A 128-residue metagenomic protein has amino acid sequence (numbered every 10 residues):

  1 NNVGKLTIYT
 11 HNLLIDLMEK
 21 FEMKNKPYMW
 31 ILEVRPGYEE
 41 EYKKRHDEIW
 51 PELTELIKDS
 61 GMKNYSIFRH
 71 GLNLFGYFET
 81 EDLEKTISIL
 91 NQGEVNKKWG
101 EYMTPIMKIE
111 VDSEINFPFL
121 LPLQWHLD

Functional and structural regions predicted by a protein language model:
N1-T10: Extreme N-terminal basic, low-complexity initiation segments that serve as generic localization/processing leaders
E19-K24: Polybasic/polar functional segments that serve as interface/processing modules
K26-R35: Short glycine-/aliphatic-rich beta-strand segments at the starts of folded cytosolic domains
Y38-K63: Short amphipathic alpha-helical segments
T54-F75, E79-L83: Short, glycine- and small/hydrophobic-rich beta-strand elements in well-ordered beta-sheets
S60-K63, E81-P118: An amphipathic, aromatic/His-enriched active-site/gating alpha helix that lines ligand/cofactor pockets
P118-L127: Charged phosphate-binding loop/patch that engages nucleotide di/tri-phosphates or the phosphate backbone of nucleic
